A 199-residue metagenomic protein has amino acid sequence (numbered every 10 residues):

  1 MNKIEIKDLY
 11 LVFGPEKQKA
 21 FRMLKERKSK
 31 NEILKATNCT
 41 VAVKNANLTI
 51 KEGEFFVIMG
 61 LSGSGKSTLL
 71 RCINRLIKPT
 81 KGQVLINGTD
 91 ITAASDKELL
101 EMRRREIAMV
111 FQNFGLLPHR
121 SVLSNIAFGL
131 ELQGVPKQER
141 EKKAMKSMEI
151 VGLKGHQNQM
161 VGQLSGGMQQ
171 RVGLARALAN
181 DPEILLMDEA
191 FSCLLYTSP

Functional and structural regions predicted by a protein language model:
M23-E32, T89-D90, A127, E131-G134 (+1 more regions): Conserved ABC ATPase "signature" region
I33-T40, I91-A108, L132, K137-Q138: ABC ATPase NBD coupling module
N74: Helix-to-loop junction immediately C-terminal to a conserved catalytic motif
G82-D90: Conserved ABC transporter NBD signature motif
R104, Q159-G162, N180, M187: Conserved signature/switch motifs of ABC ATPase nucleotide-binding domains
R120-F128: Short coil-to-helix segment of the ABC ATPase nucleotide-binding domain corresponding to the Q-loop/switch region
Y196-P199: Conserved small/polar residues in nucleotide/adenosyl-binding loops
